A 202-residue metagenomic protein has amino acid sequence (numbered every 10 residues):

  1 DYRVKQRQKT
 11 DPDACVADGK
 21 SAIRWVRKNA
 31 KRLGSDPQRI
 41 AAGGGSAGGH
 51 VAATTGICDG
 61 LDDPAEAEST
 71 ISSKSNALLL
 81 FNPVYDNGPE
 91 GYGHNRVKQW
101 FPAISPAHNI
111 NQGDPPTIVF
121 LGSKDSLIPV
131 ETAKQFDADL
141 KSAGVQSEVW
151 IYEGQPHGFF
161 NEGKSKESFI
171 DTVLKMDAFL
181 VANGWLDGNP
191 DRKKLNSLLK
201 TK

Functional and structural regions predicted by a protein language model:
D1-P37, G163-F169: Catalytic nucleophile-loop/oxyanion-hole region of alpha/beta-hydrolase and closely related hydrolase-like folds
Y2-V4, P83, Y152-G154: Active-site loop/turn elements of alpha/beta-hydrolase fold enzymes, especially the short glycine-/histidine-rich
T10-A17, S69, I104, L127-E131 (+2 more regions): Soluble non-cytosolic domains of exported or imported proteins
A14, D18-S21, W25, H50 (+4 more regions): Extracytoplasmic/secreted proteins, especially bacterial periplasmic and envelope-associated proteins
S21-P102, P106-Q112, L198-K200: Primarily recognizes the serine-hydrolase "nucleophile elbow" in alpha/beta-hydrolase and SGNH/GDSL folds
I40, T117, S147: Hydrophobic anchor at the start of a short beta-strand that flanks the dinucleotide cofactor-binding loop
V119-L121, D125: Short beta-strand/loop motif that positions the catalytic acidic residue of the alpha/beta-hydrolase fold
V130, K134-K202: C-terminal catalytic histidine-bearing segment of alpha/beta-hydrolase fold enzymes
